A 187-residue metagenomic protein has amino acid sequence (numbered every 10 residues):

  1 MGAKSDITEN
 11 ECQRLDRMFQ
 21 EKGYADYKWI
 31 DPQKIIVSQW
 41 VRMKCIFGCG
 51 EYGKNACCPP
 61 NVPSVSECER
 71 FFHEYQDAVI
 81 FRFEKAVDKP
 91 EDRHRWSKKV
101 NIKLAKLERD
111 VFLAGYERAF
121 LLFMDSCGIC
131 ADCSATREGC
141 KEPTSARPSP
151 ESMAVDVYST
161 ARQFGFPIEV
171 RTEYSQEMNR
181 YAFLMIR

Functional and structural regions predicted by a protein language model:
G2-I30: TRNA-binding/sensing appendages of the translation machinery
A25-I30, K34-N55, P59-R187: Catalytic cores of enzyme domains
